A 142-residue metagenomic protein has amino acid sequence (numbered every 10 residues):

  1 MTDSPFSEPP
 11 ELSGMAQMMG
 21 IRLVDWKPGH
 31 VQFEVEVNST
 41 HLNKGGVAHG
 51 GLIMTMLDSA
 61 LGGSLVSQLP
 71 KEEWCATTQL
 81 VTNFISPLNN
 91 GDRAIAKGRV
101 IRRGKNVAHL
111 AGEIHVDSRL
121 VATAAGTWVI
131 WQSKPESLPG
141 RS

Functional and structural regions predicted by a protein language model:
M1-S142: Terminal targeting signals and extreme-terminal segments of soluble enzymes
